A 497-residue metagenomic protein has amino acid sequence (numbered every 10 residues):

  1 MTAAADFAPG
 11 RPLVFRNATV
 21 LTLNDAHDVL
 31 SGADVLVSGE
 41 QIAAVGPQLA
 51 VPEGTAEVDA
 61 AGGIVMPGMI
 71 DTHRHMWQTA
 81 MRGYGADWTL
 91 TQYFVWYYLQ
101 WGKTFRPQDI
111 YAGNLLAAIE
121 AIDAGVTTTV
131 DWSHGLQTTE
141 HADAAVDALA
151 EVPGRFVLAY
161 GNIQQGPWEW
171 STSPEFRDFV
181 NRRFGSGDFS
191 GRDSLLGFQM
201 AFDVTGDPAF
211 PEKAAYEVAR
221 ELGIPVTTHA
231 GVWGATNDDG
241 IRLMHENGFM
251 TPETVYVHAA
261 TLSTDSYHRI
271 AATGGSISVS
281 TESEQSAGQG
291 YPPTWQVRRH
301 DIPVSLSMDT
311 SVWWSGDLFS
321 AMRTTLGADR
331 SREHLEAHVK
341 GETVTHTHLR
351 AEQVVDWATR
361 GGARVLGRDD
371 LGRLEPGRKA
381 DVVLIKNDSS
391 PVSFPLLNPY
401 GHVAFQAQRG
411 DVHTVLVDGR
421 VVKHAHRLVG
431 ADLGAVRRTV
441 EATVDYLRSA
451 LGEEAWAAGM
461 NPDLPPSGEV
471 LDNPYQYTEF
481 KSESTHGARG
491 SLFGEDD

Functional and structural regions predicted by a protein language model:
M1-A33, V37-S38, E352-D497: Active-site microenvironment of metallo-dependent hydrolases
A5-F7, G135, E140-Y267: Metal-coordinating catalytic core of metallo-dependent amide/deamination hydrolases
P9-R16, V51-Q92, L115, I122-D123: Replace "His-x-His-based motif
A18, V35, E40, G62 (+14 more regions): Divalent metal-coordination and catalytic microenvironments
A80-I110, Q165-P174, G234-E253, T273-S276 (+1 more regions): Active-site gating loops and adjacent loop-to-helix segments of metal-dependent hydrolytic enzymes
R82-G154, R177-G191, E441-Y446: Alpha-helical scaffold segments that flank or form the walls of functional sites
N247-F249, E253, W295-S389: His/Asp/Glu-enriched, well-ordered alpha-helical/loop segment that forms or immediately abuts the divalent-metal
D265, A271-T310: A conserved active-site cap/scaffold subdomain adjacent to cofactor or substrate pockets
